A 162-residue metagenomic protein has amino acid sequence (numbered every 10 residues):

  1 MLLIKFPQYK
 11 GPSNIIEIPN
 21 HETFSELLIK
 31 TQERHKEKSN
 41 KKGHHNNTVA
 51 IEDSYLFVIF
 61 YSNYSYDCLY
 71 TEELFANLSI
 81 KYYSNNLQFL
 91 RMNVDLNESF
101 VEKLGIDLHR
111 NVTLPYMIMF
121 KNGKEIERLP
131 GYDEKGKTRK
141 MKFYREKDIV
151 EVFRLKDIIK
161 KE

Functional and structural regions predicted by a protein language model:
M1-V49, K156-E162: Non-globular targeting/processing and membrane-anchoring segments
L2-L3, N111-E162: Non-catalytic, surface beta->alpha helical segment in thiol-disulfide oxidoreductase systems
L27-Q88: Local sequence-structure signature of Cys/Sec-based thiol-disulfide redox active-site neighborhoods
F60-N63, M92-N97, L114, F120-G123: Structured beta-strand/turn binding interfaces of compact recognition modules in eukaryotic regulators
Y70-E73, E102-I106, P130-D133: Short coil/turn segments at secondary-structure boundaries
S84-V101: Thiol-based oxidoreductase modules, predominantly thioredoxin-like and allied folds used for disulfide exchange
E98-F100, L104-T113: Short, low-complexity cationic-aromatic patches
